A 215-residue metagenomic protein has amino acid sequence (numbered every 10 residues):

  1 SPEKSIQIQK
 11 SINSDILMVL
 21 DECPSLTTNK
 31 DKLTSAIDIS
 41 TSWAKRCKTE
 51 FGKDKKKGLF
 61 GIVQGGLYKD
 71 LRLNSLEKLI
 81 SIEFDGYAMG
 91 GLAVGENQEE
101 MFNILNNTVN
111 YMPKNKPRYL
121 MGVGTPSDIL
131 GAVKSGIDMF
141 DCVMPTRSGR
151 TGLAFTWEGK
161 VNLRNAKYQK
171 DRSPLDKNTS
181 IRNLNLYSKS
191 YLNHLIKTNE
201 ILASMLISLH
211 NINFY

Functional and structural regions predicted by a protein language model:
S1, I39, L71, E100 (+1 more regions): Soluble or luminal CAZymes and related metallo-dependent hydrolases
S1-K55, K160-V161, A166-Q169, K197: Non-catalytic, usually N-terminal nucleic-acid engagement modules in DNA/RNA processing proteins
Q7, E77, L130, R182 (+1 more regions): Surface-exposed charge patches
D21-T27, N178-Y215: C-terminal extensions of enzymes
L26, S42, I80-S81, T146 (+1 more regions): Long, hydrophilic "mature protein body" segments
D31-S42, T49-E50, L71-F84, K197 (+2 more regions): Short, electropositive alpha-helical surface patch
R46, K78, N107, Y191-H194: Alpha-helical scaffold segments in soluble metabolic enzymes
E50, D54-L175: Glycine-rich phosphate/ribose-binding loops and adjacent secondary-structure elements that form binding surfaces
